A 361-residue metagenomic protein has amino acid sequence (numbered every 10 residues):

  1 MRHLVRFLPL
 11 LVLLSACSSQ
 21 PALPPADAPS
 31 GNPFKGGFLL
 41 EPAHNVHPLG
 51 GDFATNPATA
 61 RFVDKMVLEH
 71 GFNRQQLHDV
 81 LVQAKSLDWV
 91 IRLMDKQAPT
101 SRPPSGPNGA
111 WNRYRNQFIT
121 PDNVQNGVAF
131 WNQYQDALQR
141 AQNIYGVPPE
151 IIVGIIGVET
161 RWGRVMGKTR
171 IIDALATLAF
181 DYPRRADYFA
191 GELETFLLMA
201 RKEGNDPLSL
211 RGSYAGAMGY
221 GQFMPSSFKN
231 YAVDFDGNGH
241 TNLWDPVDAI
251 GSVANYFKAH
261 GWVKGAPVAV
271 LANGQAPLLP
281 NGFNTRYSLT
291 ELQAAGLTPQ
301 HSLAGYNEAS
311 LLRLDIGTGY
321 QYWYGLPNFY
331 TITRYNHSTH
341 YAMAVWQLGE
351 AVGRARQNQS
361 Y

Functional and structural regions predicted by a protein language model:
R2-L10: Sec-dependent signal peptide recognition, specifically the positively charged N-region followed immediately by
L13-A16: C-terminal motif of bacterial Sec signal peptides marking the signal peptidase cleavage site
Q20-Q133, Q139-Q142: An acidic, Gly/Ser/Thr/Pro-rich helix-cap/linker signature
F72-L81, P148-G154, P207-G212, N238-N242 (+2 more regions): Surface-exposed patches in mature extracellular/periplasmic domains of secreted proteins
K85-D88, E159-G163, A217, Q275 (+5 more regions): Solvent-exposed loop/turn segments at secondary-structure junctions within structured extracellular/periplasmic domains
P104-S252: Acidic/His-rich structured neighborhood in mature extracellular/periplasmic domains
E203, P207-G317: Flexible, glycine-rich surface segments
Y306-S310, L314-Y361: C-terminal functional modules
